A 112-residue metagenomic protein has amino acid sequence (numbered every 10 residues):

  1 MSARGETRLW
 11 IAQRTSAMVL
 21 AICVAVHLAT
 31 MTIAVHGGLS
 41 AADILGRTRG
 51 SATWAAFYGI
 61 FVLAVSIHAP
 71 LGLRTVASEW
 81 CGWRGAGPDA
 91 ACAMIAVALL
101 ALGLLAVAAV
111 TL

Functional and structural regions predicted by a protein language model:
M1-L112: Membrane-embedded alpha-helical bundles that constitute the cytochrome b-like, heme-associated redox core of multi-pass
